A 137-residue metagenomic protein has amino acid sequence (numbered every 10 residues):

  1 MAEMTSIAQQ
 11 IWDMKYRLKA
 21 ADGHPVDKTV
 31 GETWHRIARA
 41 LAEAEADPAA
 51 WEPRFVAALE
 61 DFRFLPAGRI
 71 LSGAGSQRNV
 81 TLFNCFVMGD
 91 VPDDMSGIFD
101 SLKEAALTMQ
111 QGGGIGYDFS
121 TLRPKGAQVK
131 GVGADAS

Functional and structural regions predicted by a protein language model:
M1-S137: Extended catalytic cores of very large enzyme megasubunits
